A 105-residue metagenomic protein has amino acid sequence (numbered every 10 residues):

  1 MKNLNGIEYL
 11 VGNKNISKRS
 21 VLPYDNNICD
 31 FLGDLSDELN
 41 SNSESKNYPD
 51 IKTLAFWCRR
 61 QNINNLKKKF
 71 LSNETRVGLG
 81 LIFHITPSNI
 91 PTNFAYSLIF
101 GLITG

Functional and structural regions predicted by a protein language model:
M1-L79: N-terminal Rossmann-like NAD(P)+-binding subdomain of aldehyde/semialdehyde dehydrogenases
K67-G105: Conserved small-residue-rich beta-alpha loop and adjacent elements that most often cradle the phosphate/pyrophosphate
